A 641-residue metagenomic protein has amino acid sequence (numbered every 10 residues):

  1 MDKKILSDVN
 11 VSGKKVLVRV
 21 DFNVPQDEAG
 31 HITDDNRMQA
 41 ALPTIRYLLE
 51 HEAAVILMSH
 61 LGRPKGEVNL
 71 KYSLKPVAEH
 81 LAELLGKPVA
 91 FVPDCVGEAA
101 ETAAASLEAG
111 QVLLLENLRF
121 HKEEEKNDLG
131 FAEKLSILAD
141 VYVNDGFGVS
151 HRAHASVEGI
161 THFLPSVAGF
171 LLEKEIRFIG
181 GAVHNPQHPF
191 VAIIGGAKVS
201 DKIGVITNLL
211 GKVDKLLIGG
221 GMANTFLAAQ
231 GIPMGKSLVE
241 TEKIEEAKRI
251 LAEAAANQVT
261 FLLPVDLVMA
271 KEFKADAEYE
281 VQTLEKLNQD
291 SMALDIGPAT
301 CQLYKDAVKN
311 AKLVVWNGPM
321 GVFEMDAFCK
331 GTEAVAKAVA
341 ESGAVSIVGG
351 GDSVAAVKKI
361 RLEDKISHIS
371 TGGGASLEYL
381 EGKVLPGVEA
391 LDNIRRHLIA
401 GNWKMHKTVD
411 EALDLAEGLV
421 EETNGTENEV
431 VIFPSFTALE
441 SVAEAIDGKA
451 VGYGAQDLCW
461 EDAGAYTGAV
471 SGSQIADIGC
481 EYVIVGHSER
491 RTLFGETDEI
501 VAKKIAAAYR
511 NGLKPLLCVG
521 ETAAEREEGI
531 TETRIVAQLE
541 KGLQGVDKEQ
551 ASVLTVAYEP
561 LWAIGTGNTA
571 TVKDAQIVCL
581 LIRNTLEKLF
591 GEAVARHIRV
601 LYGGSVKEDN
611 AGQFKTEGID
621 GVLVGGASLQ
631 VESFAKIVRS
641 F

Functional and structural regions predicted by a protein language model:
M1-F641: Active-site loop-to-helix "anion-binding N-cap" substructures in soluble metabolic enzymes
